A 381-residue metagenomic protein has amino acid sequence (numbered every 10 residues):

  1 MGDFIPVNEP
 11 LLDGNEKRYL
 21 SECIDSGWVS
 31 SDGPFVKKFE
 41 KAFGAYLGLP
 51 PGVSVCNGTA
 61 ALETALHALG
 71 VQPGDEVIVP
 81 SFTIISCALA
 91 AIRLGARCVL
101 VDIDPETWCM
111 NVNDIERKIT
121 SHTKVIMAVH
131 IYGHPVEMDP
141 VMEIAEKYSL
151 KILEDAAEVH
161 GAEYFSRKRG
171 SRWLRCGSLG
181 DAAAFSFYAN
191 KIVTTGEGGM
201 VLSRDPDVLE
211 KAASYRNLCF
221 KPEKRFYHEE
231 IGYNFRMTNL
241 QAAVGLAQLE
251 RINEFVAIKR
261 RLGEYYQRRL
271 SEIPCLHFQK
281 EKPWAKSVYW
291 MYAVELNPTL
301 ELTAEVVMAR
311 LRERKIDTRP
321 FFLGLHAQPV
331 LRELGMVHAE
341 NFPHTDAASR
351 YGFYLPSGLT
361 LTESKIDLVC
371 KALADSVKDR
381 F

Functional and structural regions predicted by a protein language model:
M1-V29, P356: N-terminal "arm"/small-domain region of PLP-dependent enzymes with the aminotransferase-like
V29-E76, C87-L94, L100-D102, R167: Phosphate-binding glycine-rich loop
K37-K41, Y46-P50, N113, V125-V129 (+5 more regions): PLP-dependent aminotransferase class I/II
V53, I78, V99, I152-L153 (+3 more regions): Structural detector of well-ordered beta-strand residues that form the stable sheet scaffold of enzyme domains
H67-A156, G161-E163: PLP-dependent aminotransferase-like
F82, A96, I103, A157-E158 (+4 more regions): Histidine-centered beta-alpha loop that forms part of the nucleotide-sugar donor binding/catalytic region in diverse
E154-V193, K224-E229: Conserved active-site segment immediately N-terminal to the catalytic lysine that forms the internal aldimine
S178-R216, N239: Active-site PLP attachment segment
